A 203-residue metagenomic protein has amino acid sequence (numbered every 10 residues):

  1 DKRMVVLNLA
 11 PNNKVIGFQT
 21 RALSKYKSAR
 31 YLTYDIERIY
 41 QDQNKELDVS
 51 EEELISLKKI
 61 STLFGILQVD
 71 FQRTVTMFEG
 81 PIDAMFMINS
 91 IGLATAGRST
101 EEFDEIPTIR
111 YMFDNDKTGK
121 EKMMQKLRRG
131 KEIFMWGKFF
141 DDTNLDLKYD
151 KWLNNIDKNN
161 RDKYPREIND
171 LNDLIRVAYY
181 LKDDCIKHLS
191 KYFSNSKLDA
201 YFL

Functional and structural regions predicted by a protein language model:
D1-P107, F113, K122-M123: Phosphate-handling DNA/RNA-contact segment within nucleic-acid enzymes
I16, F71-V75, P81-L203: TOPRIM fold recognition
